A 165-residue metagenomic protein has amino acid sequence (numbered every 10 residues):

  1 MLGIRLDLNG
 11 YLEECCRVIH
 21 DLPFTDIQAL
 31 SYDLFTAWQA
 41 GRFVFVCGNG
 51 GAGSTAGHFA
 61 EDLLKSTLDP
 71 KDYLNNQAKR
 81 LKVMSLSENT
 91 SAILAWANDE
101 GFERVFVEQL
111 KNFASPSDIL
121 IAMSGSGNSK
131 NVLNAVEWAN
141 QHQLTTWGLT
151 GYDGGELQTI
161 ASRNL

Functional and structural regions predicted by a protein language model:
M1-L22: Generic N-terminal amphipathic, Lys/Arg-enriched alpha-helix
L22-A40: A short, well-structured juxtamembrane/interface segment
T36-F113: Glycine-rich, small/polar surface segments that engage phosphate groups of diverse ligands
G41-R42, S117, Q143: Glycine-centered short loops/turns at secondary-structure junctions
A52-G57, N128-A135: Short glycine/serine/threonine-rich phosphate/pyrophosphate-binding segments that cradle anionic phosphate groups
L120, T146, R163-L165: Short, well-ordered beta-strand core segments
V136-N140: Surface-exposed amphipathic alpha-helices with a cationic face
G148-A161: Short, glycine/polar-rich helix-capping loops at beta-to-alpha or helix-loop-helix junctions that flank or form
